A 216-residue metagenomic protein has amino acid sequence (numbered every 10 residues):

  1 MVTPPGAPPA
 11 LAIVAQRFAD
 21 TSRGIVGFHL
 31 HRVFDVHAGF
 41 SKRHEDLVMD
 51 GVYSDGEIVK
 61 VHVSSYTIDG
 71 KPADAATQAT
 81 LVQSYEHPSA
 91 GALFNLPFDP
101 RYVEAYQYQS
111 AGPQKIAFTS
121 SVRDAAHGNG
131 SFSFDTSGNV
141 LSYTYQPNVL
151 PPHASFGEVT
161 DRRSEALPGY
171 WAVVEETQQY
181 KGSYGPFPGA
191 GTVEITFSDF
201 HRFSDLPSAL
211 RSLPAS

Functional and structural regions predicted by a protein language model:
M1, P214-S216: Short, solvent-exposed mixed-charge patches
M1-A38: N-terminal leader/targeting segments and the immediate start of mature chains
P4, E57-G130, D135-N139, V149-H153: Flexible, processing/modification-adjacent segments and terminal tails in exported/periplasmic/extracellular proteins
P8-Q16, F98-R101, S155-G157, T177-Q179: Short amphipathic alpha-helical surface micro-motifs
R23-G27, F40-K42, K71-A73, A154-F156: Acidic, low-complexity segments
H31-T67: N-terminal, post-signal-peptide region of Sec/Tat-exported proteins
H44-M49, H62, A75-Q83, G189-S198: Short amphipathic beta-strand/extended segments with alternating polar/hydrophobic composition
Q107, G112-R211: Gly/Pro-enriched, hydrophobic low-complexity segments that function as extracytoplasmic propeptides/linkers
